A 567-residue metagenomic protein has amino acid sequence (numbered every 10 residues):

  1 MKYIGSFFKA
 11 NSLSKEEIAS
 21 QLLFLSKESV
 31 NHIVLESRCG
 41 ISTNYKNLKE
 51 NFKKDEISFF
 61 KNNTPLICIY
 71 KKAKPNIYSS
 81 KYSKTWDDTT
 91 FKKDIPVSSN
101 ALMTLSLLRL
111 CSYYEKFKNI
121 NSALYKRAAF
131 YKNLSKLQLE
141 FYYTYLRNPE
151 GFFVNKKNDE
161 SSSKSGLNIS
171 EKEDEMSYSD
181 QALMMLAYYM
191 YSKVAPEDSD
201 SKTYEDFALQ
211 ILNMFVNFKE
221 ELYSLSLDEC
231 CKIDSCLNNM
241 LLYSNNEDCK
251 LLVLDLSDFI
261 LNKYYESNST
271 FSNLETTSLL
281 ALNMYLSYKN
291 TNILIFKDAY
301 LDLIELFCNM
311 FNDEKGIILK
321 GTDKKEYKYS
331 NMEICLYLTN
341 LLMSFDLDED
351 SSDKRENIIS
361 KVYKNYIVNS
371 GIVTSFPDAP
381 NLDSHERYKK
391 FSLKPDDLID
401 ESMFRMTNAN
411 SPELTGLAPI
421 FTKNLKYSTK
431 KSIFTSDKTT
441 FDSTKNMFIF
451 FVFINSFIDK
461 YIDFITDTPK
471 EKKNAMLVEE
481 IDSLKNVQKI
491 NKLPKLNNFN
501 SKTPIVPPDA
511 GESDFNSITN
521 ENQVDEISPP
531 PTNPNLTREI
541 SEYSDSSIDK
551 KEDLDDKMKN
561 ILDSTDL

Functional and structural regions predicted by a protein language model:
M1-L567: Glycan-recognition and catalytic cores of secretory/periplasmic carbohydrate-active enzymes
